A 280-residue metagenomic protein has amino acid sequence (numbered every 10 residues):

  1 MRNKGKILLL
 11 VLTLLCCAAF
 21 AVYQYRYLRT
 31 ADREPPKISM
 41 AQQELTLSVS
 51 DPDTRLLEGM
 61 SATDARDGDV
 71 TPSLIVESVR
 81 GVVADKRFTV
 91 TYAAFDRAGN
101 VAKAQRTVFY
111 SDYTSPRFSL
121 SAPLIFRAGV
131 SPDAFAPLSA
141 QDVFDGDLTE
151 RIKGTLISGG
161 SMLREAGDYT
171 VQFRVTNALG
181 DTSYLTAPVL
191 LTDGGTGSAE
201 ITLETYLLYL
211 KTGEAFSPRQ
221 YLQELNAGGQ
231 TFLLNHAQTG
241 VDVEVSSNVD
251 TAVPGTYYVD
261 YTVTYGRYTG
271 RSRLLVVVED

Functional and structural regions predicted by a protein language model:
M1-S39, P52: Gram-positive cell-envelope targeting signals
R2-T13, R66-R106, D145-L191, N226-D280: Serine/threonine-rich, repeat-prone extracellular segments and beta-strand-based repeat modules of secreted/surface
L10, Y23-Q24, E165, D193-I201: Mixed-charge, low-complexity segments
C16-A19, M40, R55-L56, K86-F88 (+4 more regions): A short linear-motif detector with a strong N-terminal bias
V22-R26, A31, T46, D51-T54 (+7 more regions): Residue-level detector of functional hotspots within protein domains
R29-D67, S115-D147, T196-L234: Solvent-exposed, low-complexity, repeat-rich "mucin-like" stalks and linkers
T30-D32, V108-Y113, L190-G194, V277-E279: Flexible, low-complexity linkers/stalks enriched in Thr/Pro that connect modular domains
L45-V49, R106-V108, L124-F126, L185-V189 (+2 more regions): Generic detection of short hydrophobic beta-strand segments and adjacent strand-loop junctions
